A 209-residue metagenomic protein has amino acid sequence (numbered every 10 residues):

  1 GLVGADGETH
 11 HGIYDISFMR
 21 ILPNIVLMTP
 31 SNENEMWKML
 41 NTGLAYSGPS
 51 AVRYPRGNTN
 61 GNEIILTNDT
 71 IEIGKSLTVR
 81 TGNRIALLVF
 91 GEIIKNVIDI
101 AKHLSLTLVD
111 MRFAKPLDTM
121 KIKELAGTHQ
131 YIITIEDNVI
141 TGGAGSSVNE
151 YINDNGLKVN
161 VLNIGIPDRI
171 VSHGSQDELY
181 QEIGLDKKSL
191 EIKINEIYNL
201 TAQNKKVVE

Functional and structural regions predicted by a protein language model:
G1-A45, N199: Conserved thiamine diphosphate
L2-G12, A45-E209: Thiamine diphosphate
